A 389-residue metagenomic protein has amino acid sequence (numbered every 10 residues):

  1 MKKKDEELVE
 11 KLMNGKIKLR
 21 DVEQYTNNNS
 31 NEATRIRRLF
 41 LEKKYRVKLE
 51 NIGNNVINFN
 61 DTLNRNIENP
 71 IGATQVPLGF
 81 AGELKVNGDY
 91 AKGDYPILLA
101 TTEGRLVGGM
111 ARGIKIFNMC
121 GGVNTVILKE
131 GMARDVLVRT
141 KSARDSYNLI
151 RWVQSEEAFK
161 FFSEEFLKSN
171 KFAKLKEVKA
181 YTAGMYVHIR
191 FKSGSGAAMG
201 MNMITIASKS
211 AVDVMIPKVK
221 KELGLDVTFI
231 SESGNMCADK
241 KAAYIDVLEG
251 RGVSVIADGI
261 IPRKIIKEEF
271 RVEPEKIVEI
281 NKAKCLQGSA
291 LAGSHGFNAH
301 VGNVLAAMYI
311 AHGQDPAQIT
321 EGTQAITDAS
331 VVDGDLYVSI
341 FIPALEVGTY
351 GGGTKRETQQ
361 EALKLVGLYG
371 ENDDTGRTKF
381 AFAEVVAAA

Functional and structural regions predicted by a protein language model:
M1-P96, G109-R112, K129: Acidic/polar, glycine-rich intrinsically disordered N-terminal extensions of enzymes
G53-I57, N69-I71, R151-W152, A197 (+7 more regions): Hydrophobic alpha-helical scaffolding
I67, A81, K85, L98 (+7 more regions): Short glycine-rich or small-residue beta-strand-to-loop segments that form or flank ligand, phosphate, metal/Fe-S
G72-G184, I189-K192: Small-residue-rich
G72-V107, S195-T205, Q287-Q314, V386-A389: Conserved phosphate/anionic-ligand binding catalytic regions in large, soluble enzymes, centered on
E157-F172, K176-I189, K209, D213 (+3 more regions): N-terminal loops that bind phosphate or other acidic moieties and the adjacent beta-alpha structural core
A197-K355: Glycine-rich anion/phosphate-binding loop at the beta-strand->alpha-helix junction
Y337-A389: Internal helix-turn-beta structural module
